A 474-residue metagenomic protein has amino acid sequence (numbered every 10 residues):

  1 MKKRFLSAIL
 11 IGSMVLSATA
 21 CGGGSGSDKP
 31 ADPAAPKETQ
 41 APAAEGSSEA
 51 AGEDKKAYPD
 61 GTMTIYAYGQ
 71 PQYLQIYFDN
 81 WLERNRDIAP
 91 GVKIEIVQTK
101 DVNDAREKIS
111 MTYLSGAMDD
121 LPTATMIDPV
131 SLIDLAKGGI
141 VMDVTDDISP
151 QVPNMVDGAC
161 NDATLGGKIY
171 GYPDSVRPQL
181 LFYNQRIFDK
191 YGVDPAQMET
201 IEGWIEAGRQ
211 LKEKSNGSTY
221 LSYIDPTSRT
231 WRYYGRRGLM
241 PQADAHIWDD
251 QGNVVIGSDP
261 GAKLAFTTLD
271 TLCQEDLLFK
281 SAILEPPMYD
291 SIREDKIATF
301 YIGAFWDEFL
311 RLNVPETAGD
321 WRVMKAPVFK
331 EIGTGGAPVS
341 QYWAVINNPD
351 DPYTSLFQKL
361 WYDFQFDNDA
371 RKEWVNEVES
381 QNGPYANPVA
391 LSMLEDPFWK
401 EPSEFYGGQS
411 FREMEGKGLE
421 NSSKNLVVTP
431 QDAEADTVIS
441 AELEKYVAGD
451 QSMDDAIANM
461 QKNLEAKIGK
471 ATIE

Functional and structural regions predicted by a protein language model:
R4-A8, A18-I133, S149, K330 (+5 more regions): Conserved N-terminal structural module of periplasmic/extracytoplasmic solute-binding proteins
E45-A57, N103, M126-L180, R232-G238 (+2 more regions): Hinge/lid segment of periplasmic solute-binding proteins
Q75, V102-M142, P153-G171, L181-F182 (+5 more regions): Pocket-flanking alpha-helical
P90, E95, L114, Y191 (+3 more regions): Extracytoplasmic/periplasmic substrate-recognition and gating elements
P90, M324, N376-A441, K445 (+1 more regions): Long, aromatic- and glycine/proline-rich binding clefts that accommodate carbohydrate-like moieties
D143-M155, Q197, Y220-P226, A243-L264 (+6 more regions): Short, solvent-exposed loop/beta-turn-alpha elements that line the ligand-binding surface or hinge of extracytoplasmic
L165-D174, Q179, E202-V254, G261 (+1 more regions): Extracytoplasmic/periplasmic solute-binding protein
A207-Q210, Q251-A282, A326: Glycine-centered hinge/linker elements that transmit conformational signals in sensory and ligand-binding systems
